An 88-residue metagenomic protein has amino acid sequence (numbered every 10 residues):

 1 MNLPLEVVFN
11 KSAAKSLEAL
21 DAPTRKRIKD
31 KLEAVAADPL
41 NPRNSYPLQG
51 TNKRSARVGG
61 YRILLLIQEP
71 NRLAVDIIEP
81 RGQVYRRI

Functional and structural regions predicted by a protein language model:
M1-V7, K15, A19, R25-K26 (+2 more regions): Enriched for short, Lys/Arg-rich terminal
N10: Residue-level signal for threonine
E33-A56: A short, surface-exposed loop/turn module that caps and links secondary-structure elements
